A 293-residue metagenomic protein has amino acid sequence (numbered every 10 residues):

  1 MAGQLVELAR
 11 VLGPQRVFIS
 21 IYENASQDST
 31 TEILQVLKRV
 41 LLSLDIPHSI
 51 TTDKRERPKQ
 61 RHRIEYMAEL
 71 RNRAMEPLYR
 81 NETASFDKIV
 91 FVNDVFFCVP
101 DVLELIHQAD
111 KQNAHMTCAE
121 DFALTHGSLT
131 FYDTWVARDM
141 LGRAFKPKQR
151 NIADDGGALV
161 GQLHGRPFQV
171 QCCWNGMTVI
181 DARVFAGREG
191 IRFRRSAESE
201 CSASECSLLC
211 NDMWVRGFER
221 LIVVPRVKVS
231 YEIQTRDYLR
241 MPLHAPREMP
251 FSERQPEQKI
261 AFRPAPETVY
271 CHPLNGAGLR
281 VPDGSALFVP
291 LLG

Functional and structural regions predicted by a protein language model:
M1, L37, R192, S199: Catalytic phosphate/metal-binding cores of nucleic-acid and nucleotide-processing enzymes, i.e., regions that mediate
M1-R10: Short, well-formed alpha-helical segments that are part of the catalytic scaffolds of diverse glycosyltransferases
A9-S20: Short loop->beta transition adjacent to catalytic acidic/histidine clusters or analogous donor-positioning motifs
Y22-E23, Q27-D87, V92: Active-site-proximal specificity loops/subdomain of glycosyltransferases
T83-F86, N113-A114, F218-E219: Short, high-confidence coil segments that cap the C-terminus of an alpha-helix and link into the following beta-strand
F96-R194, P256-Q258, F262, P266-Y270 (+1 more regions): Conserved catalytic core of nucleotide-sugar-dependent glycosyltransferases
P167-Q169, G176-T178, A182-G187, R194-S230: Catalytic donor-sugar/metal-binding loop of nucleotide-sugar-dependent glycosyltransferases
R188, S207, M213-G293: Pan-eukaryotic secretory-pathway lumenal catalytic ectodomains of glycan-active enzymes
